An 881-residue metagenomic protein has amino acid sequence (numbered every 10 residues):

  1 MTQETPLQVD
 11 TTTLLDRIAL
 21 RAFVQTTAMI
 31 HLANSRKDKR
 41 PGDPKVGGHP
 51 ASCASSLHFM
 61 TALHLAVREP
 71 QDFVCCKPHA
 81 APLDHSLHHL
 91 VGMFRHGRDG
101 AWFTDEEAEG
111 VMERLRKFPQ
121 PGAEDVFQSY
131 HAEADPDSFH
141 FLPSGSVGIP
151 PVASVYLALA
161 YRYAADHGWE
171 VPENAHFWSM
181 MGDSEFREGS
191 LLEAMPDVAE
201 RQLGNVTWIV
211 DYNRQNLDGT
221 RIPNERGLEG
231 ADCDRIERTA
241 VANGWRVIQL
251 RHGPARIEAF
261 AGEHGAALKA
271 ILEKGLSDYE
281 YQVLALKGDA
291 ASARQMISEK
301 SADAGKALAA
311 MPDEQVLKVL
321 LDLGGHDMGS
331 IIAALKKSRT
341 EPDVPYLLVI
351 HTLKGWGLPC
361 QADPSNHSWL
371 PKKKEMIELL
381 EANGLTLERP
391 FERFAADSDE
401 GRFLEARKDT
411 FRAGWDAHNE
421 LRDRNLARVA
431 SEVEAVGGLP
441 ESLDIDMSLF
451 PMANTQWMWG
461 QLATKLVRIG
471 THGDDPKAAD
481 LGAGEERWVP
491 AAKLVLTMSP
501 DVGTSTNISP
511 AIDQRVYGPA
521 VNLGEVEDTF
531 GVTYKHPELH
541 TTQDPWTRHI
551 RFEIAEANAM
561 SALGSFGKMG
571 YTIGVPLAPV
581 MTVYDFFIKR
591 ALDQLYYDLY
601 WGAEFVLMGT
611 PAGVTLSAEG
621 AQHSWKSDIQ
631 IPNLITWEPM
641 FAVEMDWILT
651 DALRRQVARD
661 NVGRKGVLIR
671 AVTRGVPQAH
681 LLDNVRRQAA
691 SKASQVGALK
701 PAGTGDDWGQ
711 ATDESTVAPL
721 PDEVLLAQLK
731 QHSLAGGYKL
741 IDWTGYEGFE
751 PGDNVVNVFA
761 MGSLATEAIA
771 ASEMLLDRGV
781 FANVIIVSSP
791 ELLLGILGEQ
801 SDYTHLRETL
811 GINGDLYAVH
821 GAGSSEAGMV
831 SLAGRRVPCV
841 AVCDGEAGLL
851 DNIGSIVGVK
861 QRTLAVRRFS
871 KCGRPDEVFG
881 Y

Functional and structural regions predicted by a protein language model:
T11-A19, T26-R36, S52-R201, S509-P510 (+4 more regions): Cofactor-binding active-site loop characterized by glycine-rich and histidine/acidic residues
T12, A19-R21, D72-F73, E405-A591 (+6 more regions): Non-catalytic terminal/interface segments that mediate subunit docking, oligomerization, and allosteric communication
R36, A66-P70, F94-G100, Y163-E173 (+14 more regions): Secondary-structure transition/capping motifs at alpha-helix termini and the adjoining loop/turn into the next element
D43-V46, L57-Q71, S138-L142, L157-A165 (+12 more regions): Short alpha-helical segments and helix-capping/turn motifs at coil-helix boundaries
K45-G48, D72-C75, H140-P143, E170-E188 (+4 more regions): A short, small-residue-rich loop immediately preceding and capping a beta-strand
K117-H140, I149, Y163, H167-N174 (+5 more regions): Thiamine diphosphate
S179-G182, F186, A194, D593-V614: A structural-propensity feature for long, helix-poor, extended segments
M181-S184, V210-D211, I350, P500: Active-site flanking residues adjacent to catalytic metal/cofactor-binding acidic residues
